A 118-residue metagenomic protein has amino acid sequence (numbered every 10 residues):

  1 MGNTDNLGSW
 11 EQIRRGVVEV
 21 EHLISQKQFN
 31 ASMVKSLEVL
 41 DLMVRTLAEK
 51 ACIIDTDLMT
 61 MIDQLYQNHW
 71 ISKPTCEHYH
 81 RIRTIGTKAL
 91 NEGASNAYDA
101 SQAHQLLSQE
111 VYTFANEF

Functional and structural regions predicted by a protein language model:
M1-F29: Charged alpha-helical initiation segments
S9, S32-S36, T75-H78, A103: Amphipathic alpha-helix face/heptad-repeat signature
S25-Q26, N68, E92: Charged, alpha-helical scaffolding/interaction elements associated with membrane systems
N30-I54: Hydrophobic alpha-helical packing segments in soluble, helical-rich domains
V34-E38, L42, T60, T84 (+1 more regions): Amphipathic alpha-helical interaction segments
A48-H80: Short, charged amphipathic alpha-helical segments flanked by flexible coils
E77-F118: Charge-enriched, short contiguous segments at helix-coil
